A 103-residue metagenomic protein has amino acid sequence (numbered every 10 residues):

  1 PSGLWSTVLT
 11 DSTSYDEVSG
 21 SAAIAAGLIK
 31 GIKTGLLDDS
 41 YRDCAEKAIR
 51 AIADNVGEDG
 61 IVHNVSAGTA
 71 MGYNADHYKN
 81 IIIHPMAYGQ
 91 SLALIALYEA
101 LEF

Functional and structural regions predicted by a protein language model:
P1-V8: Oxyanion-binding "anion nests"
L9-Y15: A short beta-alpha structural unit
Y15-D16, G20-F103: CBM-like carbohydrate-recognition segments
